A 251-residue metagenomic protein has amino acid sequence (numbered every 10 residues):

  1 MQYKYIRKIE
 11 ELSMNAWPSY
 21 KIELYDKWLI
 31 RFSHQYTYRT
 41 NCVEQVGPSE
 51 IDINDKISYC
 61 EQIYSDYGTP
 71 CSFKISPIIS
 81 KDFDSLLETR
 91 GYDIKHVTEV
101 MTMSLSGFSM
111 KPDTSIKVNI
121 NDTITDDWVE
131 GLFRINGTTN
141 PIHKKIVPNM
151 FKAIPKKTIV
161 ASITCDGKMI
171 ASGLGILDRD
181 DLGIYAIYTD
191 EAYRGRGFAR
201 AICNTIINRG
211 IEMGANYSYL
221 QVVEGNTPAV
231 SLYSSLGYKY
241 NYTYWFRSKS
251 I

Functional and structural regions predicted by a protein language model:
M1-D66, I79-S80, D84, I142: N-terminal charged segments
M1-E10, E44, T98, K111-I146 (+1 more regions): Short amphipathic alpha-helix that is part of the acyltransferase structural core
E44-E50, I187-R194, V223: A short, internal acetyl-CoA/4′-phosphopantetheine-binding micro-motif in the GNAT/acyltransferase core
I53-D126, R247: Acyl-donor-binding surface of acyltransferase catalytic domains
I53-E61, A186-T189, G195-N208, E212 (+2 more regions): Conserved acetyl-CoA-binding loop-helix of GNAT-fold acetyltransferases
Y67-S76, G210-Q221: Conserved GNAT acetyl-CoA-binding A-motif
K74-K81, L220-V230, F246-I251: Conserved beta-strand-loop-alpha-helix junction that forms the acyl-donor binding cleft
I142-D190: A conserved beta-strand-loop-helix scaffold within acyl/acetyltransferase catalytic domains
